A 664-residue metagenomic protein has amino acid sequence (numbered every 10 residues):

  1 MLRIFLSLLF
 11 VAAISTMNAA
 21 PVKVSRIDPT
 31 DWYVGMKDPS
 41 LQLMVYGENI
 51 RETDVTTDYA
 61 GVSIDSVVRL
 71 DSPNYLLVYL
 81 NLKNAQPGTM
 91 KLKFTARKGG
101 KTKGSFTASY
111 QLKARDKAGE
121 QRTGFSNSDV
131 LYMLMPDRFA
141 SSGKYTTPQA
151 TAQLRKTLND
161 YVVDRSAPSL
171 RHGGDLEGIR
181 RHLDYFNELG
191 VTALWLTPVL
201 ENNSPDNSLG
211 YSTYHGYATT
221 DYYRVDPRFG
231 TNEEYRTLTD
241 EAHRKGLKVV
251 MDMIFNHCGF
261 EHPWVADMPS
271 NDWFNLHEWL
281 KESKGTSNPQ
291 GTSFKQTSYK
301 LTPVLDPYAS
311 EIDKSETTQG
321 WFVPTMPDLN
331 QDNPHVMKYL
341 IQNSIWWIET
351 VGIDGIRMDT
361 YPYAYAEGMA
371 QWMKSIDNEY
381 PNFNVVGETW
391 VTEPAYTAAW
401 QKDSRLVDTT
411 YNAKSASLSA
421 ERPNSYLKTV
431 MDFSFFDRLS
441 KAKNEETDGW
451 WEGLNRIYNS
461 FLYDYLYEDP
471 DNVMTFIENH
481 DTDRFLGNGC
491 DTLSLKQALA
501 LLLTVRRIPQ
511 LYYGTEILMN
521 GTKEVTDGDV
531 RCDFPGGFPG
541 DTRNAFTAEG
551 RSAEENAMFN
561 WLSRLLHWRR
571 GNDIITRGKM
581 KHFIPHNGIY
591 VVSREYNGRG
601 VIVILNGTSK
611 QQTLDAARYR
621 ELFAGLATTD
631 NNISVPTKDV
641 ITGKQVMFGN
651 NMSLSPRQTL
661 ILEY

Functional and structural regions predicted by a protein language model:
I4-A13: Sec-dependent N-terminal signal peptides
A19, G100-V130, R180, N187 (+2 more regions): Carbohydrate-interacting/catalytic domains
A20-R51, L112-R115: Beta-strand/beta-sandwich contexts
K37-G100: Immunoglobulin-like IPT/TIG beta-sandwich domains and homologous Ig-like subdomains
Q121-T146: Compositionally biased low-complexity segments at domain edges in trafficked proteins and select soluble regulators
L131-M135, A193-P198, D221, K248-D252 (+8 more regions): Structural recognition of the beta-strand scaffold that forms the well-ordered cores of secreted hydrolase catalytic
D137-I345, T350-V351, M369-E379, N384-T389 (+3 more regions): Substrate-binding/active-site clefts of carbohydrate-active enzymes
T239, H243, H257, N343-I345 (+9 more regions): Active-site-proximal helices and loops of the catalytic beta/alpha 8
